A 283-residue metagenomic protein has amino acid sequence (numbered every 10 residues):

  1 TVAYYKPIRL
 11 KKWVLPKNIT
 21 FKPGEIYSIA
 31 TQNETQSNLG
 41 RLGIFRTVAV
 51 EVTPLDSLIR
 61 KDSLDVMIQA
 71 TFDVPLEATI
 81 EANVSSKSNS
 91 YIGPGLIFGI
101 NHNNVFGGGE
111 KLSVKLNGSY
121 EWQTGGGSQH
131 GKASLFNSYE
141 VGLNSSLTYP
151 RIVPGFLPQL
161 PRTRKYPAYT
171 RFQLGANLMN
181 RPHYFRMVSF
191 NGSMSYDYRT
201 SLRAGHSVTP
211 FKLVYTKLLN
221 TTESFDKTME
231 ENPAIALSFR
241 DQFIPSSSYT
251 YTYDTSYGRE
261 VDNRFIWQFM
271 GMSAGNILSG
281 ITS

Functional and structural regions predicted by a protein language model:
T1, P7-L10, G127-S283: Transmembrane beta-strand segments of outer-membrane beta-barrel domains in Gram-negative and organellar OMPs
T1-S86, G99, N117, W122 (+1 more regions): Periplasmic polypeptide-binding modules associated with outer-membrane biogenesis and secretion
P16, E34, S63-D65, E77-T79 (+5 more regions): Transmembrane beta-barrel architecture of outer membranes
I19, V52, L76-S88, L96-F98 (+4 more regions): Transmembrane beta-strand segments that form the barrel wall of outer-membrane beta-barrel proteins
G24, V48, G109-E110, F156 (+1 more regions): Secondary-structure boundary/capping residues
T31-N33, V50-T53, M67-I68, I80-N83 (+7 more regions): Composition- and surface-driven signal marking solvent-exposed, interaction-prone regions in large proteins
R41-R46, A70-L76, H102-K111, P154 (+1 more regions): Secondary-structure transition/capping motifs at alpha-helix termini and the adjoining loop/turn into the next element
S57-R60, K87-Y91, F106-G108, P182-Y184 (+1 more regions): Short glycine/serine/proline-enriched coil/turn segments at secondary-structure junctions
